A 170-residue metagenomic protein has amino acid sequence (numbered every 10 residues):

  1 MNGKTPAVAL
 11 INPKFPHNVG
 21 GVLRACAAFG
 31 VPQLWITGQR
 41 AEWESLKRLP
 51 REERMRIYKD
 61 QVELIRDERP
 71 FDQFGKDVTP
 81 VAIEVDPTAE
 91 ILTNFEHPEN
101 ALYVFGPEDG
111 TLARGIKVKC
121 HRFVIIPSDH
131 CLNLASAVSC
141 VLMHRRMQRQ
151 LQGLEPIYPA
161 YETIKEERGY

Functional and structural regions predicted by a protein language model:
M1-E84, V138-S139, R146-Y170: RNA substrate-binding interface of SAM-dependent RNA methyltransferases
P6, T79-V81, E99-Y103, R122 (+1 more regions): Generic beta-strand structural signal
I11, T37-G38, F123-H130: Short beta->alpha connector loops at strand-helix junctions that form conserved, small/polar/Pro-enriched
P13, D86, G110, S128-C131: Short, surface-exposed acidic/glycine-rich loop or hinge patches that mediate macromolecular interfaces
H17-N18, E90, T111, L132-N133: Residues that form or flank phosphate/diphosphate-binding pockets in enzymes that use nucleotide phosphates
R69-F74, T88-A89, C131-N133: A short acidic, often aromatic-flanked loop/helix-cap motif at beta-alpha or helix-coil junctions that lines enzyme
D86-V124: Active-site/ligand-binding-proximal alpha/beta "capping" segment
D129-H144: Short alpha-helices
